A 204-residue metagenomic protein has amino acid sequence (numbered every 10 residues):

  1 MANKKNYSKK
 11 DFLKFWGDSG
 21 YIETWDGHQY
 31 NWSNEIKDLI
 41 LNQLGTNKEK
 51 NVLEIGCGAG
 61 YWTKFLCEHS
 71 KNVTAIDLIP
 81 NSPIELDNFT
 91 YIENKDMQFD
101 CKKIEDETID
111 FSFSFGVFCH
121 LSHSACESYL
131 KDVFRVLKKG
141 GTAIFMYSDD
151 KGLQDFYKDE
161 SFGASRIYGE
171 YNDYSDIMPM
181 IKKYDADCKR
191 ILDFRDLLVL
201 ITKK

Functional and structural regions predicted by a protein language model:
M1-K48, I55, A59-K103, L121-S128 (+2 more regions): Class I (Rossmann-like) S-adenosyl-L-methionine-dependent methyltransferase catalytic domain, capturing the SAM-binding
F113: A conserved beta-strand element that flanks and buttresses the S-adenosyl-L-methionine
G116-V117: Short catalytic micro-motifs in class I SAM-dependent methyltransferases
